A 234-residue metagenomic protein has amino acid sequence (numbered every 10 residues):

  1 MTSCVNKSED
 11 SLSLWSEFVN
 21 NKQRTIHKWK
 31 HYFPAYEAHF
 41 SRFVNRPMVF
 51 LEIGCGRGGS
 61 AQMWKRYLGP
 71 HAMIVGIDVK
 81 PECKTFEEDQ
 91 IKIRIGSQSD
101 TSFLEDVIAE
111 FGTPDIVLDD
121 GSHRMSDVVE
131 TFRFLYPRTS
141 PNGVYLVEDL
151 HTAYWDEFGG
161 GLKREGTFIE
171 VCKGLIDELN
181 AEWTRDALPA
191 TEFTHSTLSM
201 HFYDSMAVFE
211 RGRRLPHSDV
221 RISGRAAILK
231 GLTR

Functional and structural regions predicted by a protein language model:
M1-L118, S122-V147, H151-R234: A short alpha-helical cap/connector motif
